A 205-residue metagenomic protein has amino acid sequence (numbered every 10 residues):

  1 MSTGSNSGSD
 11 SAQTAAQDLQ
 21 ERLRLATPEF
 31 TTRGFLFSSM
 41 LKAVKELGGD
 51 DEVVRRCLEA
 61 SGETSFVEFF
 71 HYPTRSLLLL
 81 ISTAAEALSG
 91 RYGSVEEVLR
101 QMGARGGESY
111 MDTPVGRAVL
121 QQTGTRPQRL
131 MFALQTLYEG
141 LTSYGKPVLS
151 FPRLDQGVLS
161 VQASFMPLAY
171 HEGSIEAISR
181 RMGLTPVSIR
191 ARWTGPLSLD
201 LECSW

Functional and structural regions predicted by a protein language model:
M1-D10, Q128: Intrinsically disordered, low-complexity segments enriched in Ser/Pro/Gly/Ala and basic residues
S2-G4, T14-L19, A26, F30-T32 (+3 more regions): Short terminal or interdomain "cap/linker" segment that borders an active site or interface and mediates
G8-D112: N-terminal low-complexity or simple alpha-helical regulatory segments that function as activation/interaction modules
L58, S179-R180: Residue-level preference for well-ordered alpha-helical positions
F66-Y170: Amphipathic interaction/junction segments at domain boundaries or subunit interfaces
